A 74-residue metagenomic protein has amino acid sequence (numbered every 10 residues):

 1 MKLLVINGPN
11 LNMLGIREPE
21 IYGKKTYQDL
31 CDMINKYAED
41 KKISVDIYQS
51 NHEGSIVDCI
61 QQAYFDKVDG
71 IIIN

Functional and structural regions predicted by a protein language model:
M1-L4: Extreme N-terminal starter segment of soluble prokaryotic enzymes
L11-M13, G54-S55: Short, active-site-adjacent cap segments at secondary-structure transitions
L14-Q28: Glycine- and acidic-residue-enriched helix-capping/strand-helix junction motifs
K25-D29, K67-G70: Short, surface-exposed linear patches
Y27-D40: Loop-to-helix element that buttresses phosphate recognition and phosphoryl-transfer chemistry
E39-N74: Helix-adjacent hinge/juxtasegments
